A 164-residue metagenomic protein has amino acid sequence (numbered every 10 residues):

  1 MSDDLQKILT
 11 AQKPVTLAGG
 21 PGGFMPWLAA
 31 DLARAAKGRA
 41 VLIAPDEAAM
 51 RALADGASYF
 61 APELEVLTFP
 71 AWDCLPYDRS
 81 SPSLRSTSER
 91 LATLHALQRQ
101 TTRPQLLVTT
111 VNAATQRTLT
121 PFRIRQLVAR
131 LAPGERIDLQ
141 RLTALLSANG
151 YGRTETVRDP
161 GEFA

Functional and structural regions predicted by a protein language model:
M1-A164: ASCE RecA-like P-loop NTPase motor cores that couple ATP hydrolysis to mechanical translocation on nucleic acids
